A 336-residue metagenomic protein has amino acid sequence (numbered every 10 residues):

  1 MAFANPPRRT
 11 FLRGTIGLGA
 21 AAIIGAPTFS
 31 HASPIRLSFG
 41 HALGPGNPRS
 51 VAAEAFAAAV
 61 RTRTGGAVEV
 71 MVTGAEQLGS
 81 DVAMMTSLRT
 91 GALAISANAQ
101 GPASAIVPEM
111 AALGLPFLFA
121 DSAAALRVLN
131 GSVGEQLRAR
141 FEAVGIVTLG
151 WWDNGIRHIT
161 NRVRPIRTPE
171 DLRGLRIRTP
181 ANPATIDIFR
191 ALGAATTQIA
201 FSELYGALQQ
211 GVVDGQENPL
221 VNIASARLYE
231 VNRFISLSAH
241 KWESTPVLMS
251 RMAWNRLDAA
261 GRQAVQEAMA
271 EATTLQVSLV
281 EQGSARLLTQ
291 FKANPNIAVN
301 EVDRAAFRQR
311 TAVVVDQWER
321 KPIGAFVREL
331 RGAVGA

Functional and structural regions predicted by a protein language model:
A2-P6, T10-G25, F29-A124, S132-V133 (+1 more regions): N-terminal secretory/targeting leader peptides
